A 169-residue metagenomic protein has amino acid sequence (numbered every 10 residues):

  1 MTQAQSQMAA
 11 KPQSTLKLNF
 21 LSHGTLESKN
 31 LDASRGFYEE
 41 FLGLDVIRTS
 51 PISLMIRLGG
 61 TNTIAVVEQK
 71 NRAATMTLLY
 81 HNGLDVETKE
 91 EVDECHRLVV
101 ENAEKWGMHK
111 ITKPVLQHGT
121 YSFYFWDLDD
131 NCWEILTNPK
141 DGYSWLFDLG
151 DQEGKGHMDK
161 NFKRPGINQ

Functional and structural regions predicted by a protein language model:
T2-D32, N82, D141-Q169: N-terminal beta-strand motif that seeds the catalytic metal site of vicinal oxygen chelate
A10, D45-Y80, V86, C132-T137: Conserved short beta-strand elements that form part of the metal-binding/catalytic scaffold of enzyme active sites
K17-F20, T75-L79, L116-Q117: Short glycine-enriched loop/turn motifs at secondary-structure junctions
H23-T25, M55, H81-G83, S122-Y124: Short aromatic/hydrophobic contact patches that present stacked aromatics for nucleic-acid/ligand binding
N30-D32, G83-C132, D159-Q169: Vicinal oxygen chelate
N30-D45: Amphipathic alpha-helical segments
Y38, H96, L146-F147: Short, flexible helix/strand-to-coil boundary loops that buttress conserved ligand/catalytic motifs in alpha/beta
